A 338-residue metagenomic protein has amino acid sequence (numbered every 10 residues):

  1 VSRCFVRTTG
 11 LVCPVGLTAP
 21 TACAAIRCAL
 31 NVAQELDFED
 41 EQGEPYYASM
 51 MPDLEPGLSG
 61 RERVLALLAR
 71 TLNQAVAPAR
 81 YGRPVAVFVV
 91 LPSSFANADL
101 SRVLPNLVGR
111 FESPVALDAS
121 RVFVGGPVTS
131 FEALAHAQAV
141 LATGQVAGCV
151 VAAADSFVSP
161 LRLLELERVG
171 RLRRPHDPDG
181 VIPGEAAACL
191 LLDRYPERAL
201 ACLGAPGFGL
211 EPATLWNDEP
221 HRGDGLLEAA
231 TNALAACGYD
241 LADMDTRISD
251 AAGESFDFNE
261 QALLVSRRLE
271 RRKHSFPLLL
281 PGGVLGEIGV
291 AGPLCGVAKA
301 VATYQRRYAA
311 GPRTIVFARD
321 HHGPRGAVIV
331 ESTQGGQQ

Functional and structural regions predicted by a protein language model:
V1, A29, A33-D40, N73-A86 (+7 more regions): Structural signature of cysteine-dependent C-C bond-forming condensing enzymes
R3-C13, L17-L58, V169-Y239, D245-T246 (+2 more regions): Condensing-enzyme catalytic core mediating Claisen C-C bond formation in acyl metabolism
F5-V6, R27-V124, G238-R272: Conserved beta-ketoacyl condensing-enzyme motif
V12, L91-F95, P127-V128, A154-V158 (+4 more regions): Acidic, glycine-rich active-site loops and adjacent beta-strand->loop/helix elements that engage anionic groups
M50-Q74, A96, S120-E132, P175-A188 (+4 more regions): Active-site pocket-shaping loop/turn-to-helix segments
L100-S101, S156-R174, P212, E219-D224 (+4 more regions): Active-site-adjacent elements of ketosynthase-type condensing enzymes
R102-V108, V128-T143, S156: Glycine-rich, mobile lid/loop segments that gate access to catalytic sites or pores
Q138-R194: Loop-centered beta-sheet repeat module
